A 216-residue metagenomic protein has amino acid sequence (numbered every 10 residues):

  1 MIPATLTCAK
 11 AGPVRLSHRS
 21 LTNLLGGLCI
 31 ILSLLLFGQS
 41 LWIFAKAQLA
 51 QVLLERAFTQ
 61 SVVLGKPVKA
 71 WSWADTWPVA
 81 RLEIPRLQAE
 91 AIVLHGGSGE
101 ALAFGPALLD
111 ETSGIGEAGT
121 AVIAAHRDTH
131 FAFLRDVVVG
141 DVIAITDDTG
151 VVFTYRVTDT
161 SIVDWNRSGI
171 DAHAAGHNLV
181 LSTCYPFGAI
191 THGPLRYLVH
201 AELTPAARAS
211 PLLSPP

Functional and structural regions predicted by a protein language model:
M1-C8: N-terminal intrinsically disordered, acidic low-complexity segments at the extreme N-terminus
P3, S17-P216: Solvent-exposed, non-transmembrane regions of membrane-associated and secreted proteins
